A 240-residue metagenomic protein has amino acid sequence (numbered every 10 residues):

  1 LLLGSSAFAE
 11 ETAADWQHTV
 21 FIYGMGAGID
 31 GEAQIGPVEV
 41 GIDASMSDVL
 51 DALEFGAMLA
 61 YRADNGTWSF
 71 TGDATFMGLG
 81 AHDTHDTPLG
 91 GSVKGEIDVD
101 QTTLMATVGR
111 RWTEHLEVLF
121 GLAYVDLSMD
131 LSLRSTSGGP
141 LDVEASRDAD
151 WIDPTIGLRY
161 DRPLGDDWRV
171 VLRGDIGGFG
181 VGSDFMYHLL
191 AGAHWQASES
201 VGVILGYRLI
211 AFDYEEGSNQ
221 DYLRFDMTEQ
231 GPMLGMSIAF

Functional and structural regions predicted by a protein language model:
L1-Q17: Cleavable N-terminal export/targeting peptides
V20, L59-N65, A106-R110, F120-L122 (+4 more regions): Residues on the lipid-exposed face of transmembrane beta-strands in outer-membrane beta-barrel proteins
V20-G26, A63, G72-F76, F120-Y124 (+3 more regions): Transmembrane beta-barrel strands of outer-membrane/channel proteins
G28-E54, A74-T103, D126-T155, F179-G182 (+1 more regions): Extracellular/periplasm-exposed beta-strand and loop segments of Gram-negative cell-envelope proteins, dominated by
T67-F70, H115-V118, D166-V170, S200-V203: Repeated loop/turn-to-beta-strand initiation elements of outer-membrane beta-barrel proteins
R110, E114-V125, D130: Early exported N-terminus immediately downstream of N-terminal targeting peptides
R169-D184: Transmembrane beta-strand segments that form the barrel wall of outer-membrane beta-barrel proteins
S183-E216: Glycine/small-residue-rich hydrophobic helix-like segments
